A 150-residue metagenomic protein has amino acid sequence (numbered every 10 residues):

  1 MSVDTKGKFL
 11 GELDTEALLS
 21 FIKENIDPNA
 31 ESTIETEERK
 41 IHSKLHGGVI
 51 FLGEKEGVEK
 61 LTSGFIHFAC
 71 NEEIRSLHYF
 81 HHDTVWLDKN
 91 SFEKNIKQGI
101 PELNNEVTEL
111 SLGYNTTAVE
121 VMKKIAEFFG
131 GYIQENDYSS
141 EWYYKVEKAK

Functional and structural regions predicted by a protein language model:
M1-K150: Acidic (Asp/Glu-rich) sequence patches and key acidic residues that form negatively charged surfaces used
